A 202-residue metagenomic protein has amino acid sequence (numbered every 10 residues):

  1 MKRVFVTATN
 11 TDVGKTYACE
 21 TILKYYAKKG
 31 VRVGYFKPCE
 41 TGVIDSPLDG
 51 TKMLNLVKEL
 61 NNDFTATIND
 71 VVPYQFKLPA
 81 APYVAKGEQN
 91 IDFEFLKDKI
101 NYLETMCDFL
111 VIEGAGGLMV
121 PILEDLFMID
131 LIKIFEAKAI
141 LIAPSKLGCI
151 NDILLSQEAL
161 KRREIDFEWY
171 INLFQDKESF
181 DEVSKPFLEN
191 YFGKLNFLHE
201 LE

Functional and structural regions predicted by a protein language model:
M1-F5, R32: Extreme N-terminal starter segment of soluble prokaryotic enzymes
T7-T9: Residues at the beta-strand->loop junction immediately N-terminal to the Walker
V13-G14: Conserved glycine(s) of the Walker
Y17-N90, Y102: N-terminal phosphate/diphosphate-binding loop that engages ATP/GTP or pyrophosphate donors across diverse enzyme folds
C19, L96, I153: Aromatic/hydrophobic pocket-lining residues that form the small-molecule binding cavity in soluble enzyme cores
P79-I122, I129: Phosphate-binding/switch loop-helix module in NTP-utilizing enzymes
L96-T105, F109-V111, G116, Y170 (+1 more regions): C-terminal accessory "lid"/substrate-recognition subdomains
A115-K194: Conserved catalytic-core segment of NTP-binding enzymes
